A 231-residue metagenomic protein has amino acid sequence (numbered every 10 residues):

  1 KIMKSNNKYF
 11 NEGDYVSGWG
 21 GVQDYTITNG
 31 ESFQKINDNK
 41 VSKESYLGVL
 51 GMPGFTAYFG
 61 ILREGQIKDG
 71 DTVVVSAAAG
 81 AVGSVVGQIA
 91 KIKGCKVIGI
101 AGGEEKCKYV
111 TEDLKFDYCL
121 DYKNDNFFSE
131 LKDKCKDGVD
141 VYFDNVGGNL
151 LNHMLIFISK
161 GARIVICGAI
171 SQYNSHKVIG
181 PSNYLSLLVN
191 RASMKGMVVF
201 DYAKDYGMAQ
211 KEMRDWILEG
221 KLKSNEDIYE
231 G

Functional and structural regions predicted by a protein language model:
K1-V22: Glycine-rich beta-strand-centered segment in the early N-terminal region that forms part of a ligand/cofactor-binding
N11, S42-K43, Q66-T72, K136-D137: Short helix-loop-beta connector
S17, V74, L120, D140-F143: N-terminal Rossmann-like NAD(P) cofactor-binding module of classical short-chain dehydrogenase/reductase
W19-F33, D205: A structural motif shared across PLP-dependent enzymes of the aminotransferase-like
G48-D125: Mid-domain Rossmann-like dinucleotide-binding core that forms the NAD(H)/NADP(H) cofactor-binding site
N126-K136: Short amphipathic alpha-helix with an adjacent loop that forms part of the alpha/beta core around
D137-D144, A162-R163: Short SAM/SAH-binding signature in class I
N149-L222: Glycine-rich phosphate-binding loop and adjacent beta-alpha segment of Rossmann(oid) nucleotide-cofactor-binding
